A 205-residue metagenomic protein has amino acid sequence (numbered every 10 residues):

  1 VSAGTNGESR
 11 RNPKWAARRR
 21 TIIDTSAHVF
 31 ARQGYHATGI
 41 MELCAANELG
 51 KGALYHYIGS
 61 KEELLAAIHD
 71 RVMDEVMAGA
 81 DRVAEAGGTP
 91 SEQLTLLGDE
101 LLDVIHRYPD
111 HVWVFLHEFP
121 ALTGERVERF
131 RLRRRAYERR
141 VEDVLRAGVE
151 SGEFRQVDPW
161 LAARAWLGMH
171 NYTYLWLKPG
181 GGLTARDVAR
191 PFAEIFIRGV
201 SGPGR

Functional and structural regions predicted by a protein language model:
V1-N6, E100-D103, R107, E138-E150 (+2 more regions): C-terminal peripheral helix-coil segments that are non-catalytic and often amphipathic
R18, K61, I68, V72 (+7 more regions): Hydrophobic/aromatic residues within well-ordered alpha-helical segments
T21, T25, V29-E63, A67: Helix-turn-helix
R32-H36, A86-G87, Y108, S151: Short coil/turn segments at alpha/beta junctions that flank glycine-rich nucleotide-binding fingerprints
A67, D81-D110, A163-W166: Hydrophobic alpha-helical connector segments
D74-M77, E125-E150, W160-R164, D187-R190: Amphipathic alpha-helical packing segments from all-alpha helical-bundle domains
Q93, I105-E125, L175: Amphipathic alpha-helical segments used for helix-helix packing
